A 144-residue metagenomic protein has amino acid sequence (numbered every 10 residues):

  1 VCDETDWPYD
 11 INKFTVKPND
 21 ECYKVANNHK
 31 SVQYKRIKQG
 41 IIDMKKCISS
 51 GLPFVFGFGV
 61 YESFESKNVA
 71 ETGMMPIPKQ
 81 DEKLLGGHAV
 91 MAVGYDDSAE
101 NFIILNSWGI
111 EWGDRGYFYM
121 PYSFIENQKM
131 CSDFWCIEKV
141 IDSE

Functional and structural regions predicted by a protein language model:
V1-L105, I110-E144: Predominantly the structural core of cysteine protease catalytic domains
